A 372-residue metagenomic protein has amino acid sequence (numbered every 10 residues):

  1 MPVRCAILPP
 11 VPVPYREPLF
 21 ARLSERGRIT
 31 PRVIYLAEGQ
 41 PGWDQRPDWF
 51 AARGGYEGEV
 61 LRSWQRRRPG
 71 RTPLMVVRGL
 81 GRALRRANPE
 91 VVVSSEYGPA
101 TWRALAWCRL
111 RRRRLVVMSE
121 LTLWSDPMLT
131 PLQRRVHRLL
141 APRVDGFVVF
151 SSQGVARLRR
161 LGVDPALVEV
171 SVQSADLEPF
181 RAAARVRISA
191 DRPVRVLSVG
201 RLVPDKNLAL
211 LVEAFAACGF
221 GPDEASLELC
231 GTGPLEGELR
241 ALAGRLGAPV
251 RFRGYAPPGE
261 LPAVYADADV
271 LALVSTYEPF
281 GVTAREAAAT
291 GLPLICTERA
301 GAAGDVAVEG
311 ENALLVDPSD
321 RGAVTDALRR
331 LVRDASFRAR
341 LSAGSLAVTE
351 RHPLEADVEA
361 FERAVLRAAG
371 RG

Functional and structural regions predicted by a protein language model:
P99, R113-P131, R143-G146, D176: A short, histidine- and acid-enriched strand-loop-helix "catalytic/donor-clamping" loop that lines the nucleotide-sugar
A104, V308-G310, L314-R321, R330-A335: Conserved acidic donor-binding segment of nucleotide-sugar-dependent glycosyltransferases
H137-A183, D191: Donor nucleotide-sugar binding/catalytic pocket of nucleotide-sugar-dependent glycosyltransferases
R187-A216, E228: Conserved donor-binding/catalytic core segment of Leloir-type glycosyltransferases
L239-A256: Nucleotide-activated donor-binding/catalytic signature segment of Leloir-type glycosyltransferases, i.e., the conserved
Y255-A256, A263-A268: Short alpha-helical donor nucleotide-sugar binding micro-motif in glycosyltransferases
T276: Aromatic "clamp/platform" in nucleotide-sugar-dependent glycosyltransferases that forms part of the donor/acceptor
P293-T297, A307: Short hydrophobic beta-strand element within catalytic cores of glycosyltransferases and related nucleotide-activated
